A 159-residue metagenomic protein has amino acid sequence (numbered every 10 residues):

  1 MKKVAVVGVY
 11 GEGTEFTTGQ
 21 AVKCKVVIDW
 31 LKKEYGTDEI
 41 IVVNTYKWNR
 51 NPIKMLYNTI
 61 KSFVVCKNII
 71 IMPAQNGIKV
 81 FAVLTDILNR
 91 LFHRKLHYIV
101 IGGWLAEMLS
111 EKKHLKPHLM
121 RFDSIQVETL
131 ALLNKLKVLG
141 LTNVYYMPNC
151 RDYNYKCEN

Functional and structural regions predicted by a protein language model:
M1-K3, N154-N159: Nucleotide-sugar donor-binding and catalytic loop/hinge architecture of NDP-sugar-dependent glycosyltransferases
M1-T45: N-terminal subdomain of nucleotide-sugar transferases
V7-Y10, V43, M72, I99 (+1 more regions): Short hydrophobic segments within beta-strands
E39-K61, I70-V83: A short, charged, and often flexible helix/loop element on the N-terminal side of the glycosyltransferase catalytic
K67-I70, S124: Structural motif
A74-I78, K95-E111, S124: A short, histidine- and acid-enriched strand-loop-helix "catalytic/donor-clamping" loop that lines the nucleotide-sugar
I87-F92, M108-S124: Membrane-proximal helix-turn-helix segments that form the acceptor-binding/catalytic region of lipid-linked
R121-C157: Donor nucleotide-sugar binding/catalytic pocket of nucleotide-sugar-dependent glycosyltransferases
